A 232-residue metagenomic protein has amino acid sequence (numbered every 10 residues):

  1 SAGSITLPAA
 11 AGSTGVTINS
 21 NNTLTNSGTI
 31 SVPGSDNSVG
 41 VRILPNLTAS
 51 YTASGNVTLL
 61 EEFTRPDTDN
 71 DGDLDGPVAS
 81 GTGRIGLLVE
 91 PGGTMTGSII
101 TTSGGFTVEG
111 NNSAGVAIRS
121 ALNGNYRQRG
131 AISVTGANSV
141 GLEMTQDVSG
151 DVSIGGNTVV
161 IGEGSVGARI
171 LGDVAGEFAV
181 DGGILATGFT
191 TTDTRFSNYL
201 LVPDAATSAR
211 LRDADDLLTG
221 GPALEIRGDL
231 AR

Functional and structural regions predicted by a protein language model:
S1-S13, I18-N37, N46-R84, G92-N112 (+4 more regions): Beta-strand-rich solenoid/repeat architectures in extracellular/passenger domains of polysaccharide-targeting enzymes
R42, G115-A117, G141-E143, G167-I170: A structural feature that tracks compact, well-ordered secondary-structure segments with a strong bias toward
